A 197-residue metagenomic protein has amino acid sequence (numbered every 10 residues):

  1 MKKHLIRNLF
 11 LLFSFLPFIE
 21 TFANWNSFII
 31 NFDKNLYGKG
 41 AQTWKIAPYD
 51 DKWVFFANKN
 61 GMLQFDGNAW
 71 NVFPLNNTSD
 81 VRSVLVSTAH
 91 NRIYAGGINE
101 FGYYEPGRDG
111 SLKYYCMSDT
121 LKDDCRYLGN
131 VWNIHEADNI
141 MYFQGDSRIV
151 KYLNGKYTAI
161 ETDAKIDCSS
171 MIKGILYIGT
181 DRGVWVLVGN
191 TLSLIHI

Functional and structural regions predicted by a protein language model:
M1-I197: Carboxylate-rich, polar loop motifs that coordinate divalent cations or form catalytic acidic clusters
